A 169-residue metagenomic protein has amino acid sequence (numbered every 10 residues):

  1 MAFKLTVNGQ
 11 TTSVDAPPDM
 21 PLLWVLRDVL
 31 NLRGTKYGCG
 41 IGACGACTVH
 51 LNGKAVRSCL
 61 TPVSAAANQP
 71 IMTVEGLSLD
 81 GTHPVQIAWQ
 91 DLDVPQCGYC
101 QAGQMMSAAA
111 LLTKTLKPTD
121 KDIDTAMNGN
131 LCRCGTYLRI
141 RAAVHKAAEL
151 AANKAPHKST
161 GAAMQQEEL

Functional and structural regions predicted by a protein language model:
M1-L169: Signature of N-terminal electron-transfer/Fe-S-associated modules in redox systems
